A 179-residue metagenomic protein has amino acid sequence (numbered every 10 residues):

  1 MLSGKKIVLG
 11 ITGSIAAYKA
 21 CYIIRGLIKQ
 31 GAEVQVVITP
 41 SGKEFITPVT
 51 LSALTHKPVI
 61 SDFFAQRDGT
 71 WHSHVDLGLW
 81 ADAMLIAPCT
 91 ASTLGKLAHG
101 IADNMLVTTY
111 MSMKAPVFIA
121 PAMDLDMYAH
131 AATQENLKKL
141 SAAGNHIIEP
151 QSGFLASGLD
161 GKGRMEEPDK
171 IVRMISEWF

Functional and structural regions predicted by a protein language model:
M1-F118, D124-F179: A cross-family phosphate/adenosyl-ligand binding-site feature
